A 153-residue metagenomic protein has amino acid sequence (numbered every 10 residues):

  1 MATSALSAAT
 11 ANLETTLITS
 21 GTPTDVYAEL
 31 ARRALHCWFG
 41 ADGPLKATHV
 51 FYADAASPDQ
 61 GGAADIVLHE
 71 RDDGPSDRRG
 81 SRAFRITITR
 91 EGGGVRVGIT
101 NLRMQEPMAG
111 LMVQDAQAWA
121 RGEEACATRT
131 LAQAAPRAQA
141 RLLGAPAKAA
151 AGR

Functional and structural regions predicted by a protein language model:
A2-R153: Ser/Thr-rich, low-complexity intrinsically disordered terminal regions
